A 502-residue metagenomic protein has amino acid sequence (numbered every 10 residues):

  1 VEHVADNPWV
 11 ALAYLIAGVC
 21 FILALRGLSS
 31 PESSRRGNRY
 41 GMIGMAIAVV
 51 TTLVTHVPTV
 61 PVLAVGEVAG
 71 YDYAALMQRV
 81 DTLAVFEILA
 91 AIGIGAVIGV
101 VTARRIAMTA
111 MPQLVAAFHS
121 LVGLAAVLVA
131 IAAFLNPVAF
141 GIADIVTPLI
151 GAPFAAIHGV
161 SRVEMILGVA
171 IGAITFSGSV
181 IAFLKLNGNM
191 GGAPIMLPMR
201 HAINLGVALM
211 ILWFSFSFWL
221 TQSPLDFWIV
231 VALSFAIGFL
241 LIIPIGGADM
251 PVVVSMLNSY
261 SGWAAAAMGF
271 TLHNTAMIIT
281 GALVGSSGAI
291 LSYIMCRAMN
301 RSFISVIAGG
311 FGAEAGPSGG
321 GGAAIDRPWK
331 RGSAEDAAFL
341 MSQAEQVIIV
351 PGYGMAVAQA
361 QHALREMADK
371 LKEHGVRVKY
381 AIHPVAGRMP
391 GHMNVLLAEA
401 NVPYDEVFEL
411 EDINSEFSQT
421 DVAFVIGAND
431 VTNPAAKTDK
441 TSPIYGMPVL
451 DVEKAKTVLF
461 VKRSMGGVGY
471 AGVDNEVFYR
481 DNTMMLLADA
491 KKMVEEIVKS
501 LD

Functional and structural regions predicted by a protein language model:
H3-G18, T55, R79-A96, S161-F176 (+1 more regions): Structural signature of hydrophobic alpha-helical transmembrane segments
G18-I22, I43-T52, E87, A91-G95 (+11 more regions): Alpha-helical transmembrane segments in multi-pass membrane proteins
C20-R35, A96-V115, S179-P194, I237-M250 (+1 more regions): C-terminal ends of transmembrane helices
E32-M42, A107-L124, L186, M190-P198 (+4 more regions): Short, non-helical or kinked segments that cap or interrupt transmembrane helices
Y40-L53, A117-A130, R200-L212, M256-G269: Small-residue-rich segments of transmembrane alpha-helices in multi-pass membrane proteins, especially helix faces
T52-V85, L89, V101-A110, V127-T147 (+2 more regions): Transmembrane alpha-helix boundary signature
L283-A344: Membrane-interfacial segments at transmembrane helix termini in multi-pass membrane proteins
A323-D502: Structured cytosolic domains appended to multi-pass membrane proteins
